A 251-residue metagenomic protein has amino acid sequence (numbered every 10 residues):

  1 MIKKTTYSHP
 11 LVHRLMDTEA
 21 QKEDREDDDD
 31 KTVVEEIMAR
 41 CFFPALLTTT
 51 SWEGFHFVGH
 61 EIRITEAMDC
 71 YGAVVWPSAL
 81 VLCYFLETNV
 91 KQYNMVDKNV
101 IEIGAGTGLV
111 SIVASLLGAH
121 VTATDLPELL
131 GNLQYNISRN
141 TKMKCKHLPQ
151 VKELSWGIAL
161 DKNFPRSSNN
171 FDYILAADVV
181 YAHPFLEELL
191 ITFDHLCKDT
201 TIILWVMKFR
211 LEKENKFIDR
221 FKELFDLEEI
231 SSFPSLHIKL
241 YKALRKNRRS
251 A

Functional and structural regions predicted by a protein language model:
M1-A251: S-adenosylmethionine-dependent methyltransferases
